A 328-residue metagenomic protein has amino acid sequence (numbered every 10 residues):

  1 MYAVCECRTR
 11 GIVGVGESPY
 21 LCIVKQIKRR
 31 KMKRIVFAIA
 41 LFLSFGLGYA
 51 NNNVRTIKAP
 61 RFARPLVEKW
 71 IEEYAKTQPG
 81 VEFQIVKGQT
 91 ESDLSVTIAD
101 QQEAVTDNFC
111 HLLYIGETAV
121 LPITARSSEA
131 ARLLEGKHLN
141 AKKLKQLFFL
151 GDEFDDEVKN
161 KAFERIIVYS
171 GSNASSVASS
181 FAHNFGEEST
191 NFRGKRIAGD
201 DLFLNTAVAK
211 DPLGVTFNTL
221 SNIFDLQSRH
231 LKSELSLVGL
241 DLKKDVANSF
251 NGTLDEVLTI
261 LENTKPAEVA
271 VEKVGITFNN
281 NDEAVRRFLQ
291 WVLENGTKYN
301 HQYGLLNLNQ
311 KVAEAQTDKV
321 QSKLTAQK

Functional and structural regions predicted by a protein language model:
A3, Y20-R55: Bacterial Sec-dependent N-terminal signal peptides
E6, G11-G16, G46-G48: Residue-identity detector for glycine
R8-R10, K25, G186: General secretory precursor processing signal
G16, I23, F288-L289: Short, Φ-rich (hydrophobic/aromatic) sequence segments
I39, A99, L220: Residues that line or immediately flank small-molecule/substrate-binding pockets and catalytic motifs
A50-Q78, V86-G88, H111-T118, I123-K328: Exported/periplasmic ABC-transporter solute-binding proteins
Q89-C110, I223-Q227: Pocket-flanking alpha-helical
